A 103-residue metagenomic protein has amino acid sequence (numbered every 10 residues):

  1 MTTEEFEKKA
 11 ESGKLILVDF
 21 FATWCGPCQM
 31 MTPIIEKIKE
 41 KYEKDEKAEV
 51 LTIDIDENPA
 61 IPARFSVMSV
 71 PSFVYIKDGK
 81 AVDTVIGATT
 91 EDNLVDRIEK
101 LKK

Functional and structural regions predicted by a protein language model:
M1-L15, P59: A short beta-strand-turn-helix
K14, F21-W24, S69: Short pre-active-site segment immediately N-terminal to redox-active cysteine/selenocysteine motifs in thiol-based
L17-V18, V50, F73: Hydrophobic beta-strand anchors of alpha/beta hydrolase catalytic cores
C25-C28, F73: The canonical Cys-X-X-Cys-His
Q29-K44: Typically the conserved alpha-helix immediately C-terminal to a functionally engaged Cys/Sec in thioredoxin-like
I53-I61: Structural microenvironment flanking redox-active thiols in thiol-disulfide oxidoreductases
F65-V74: Structural micro-motif
V74-K103: Non-catalytic, surface beta->alpha helical segment in thiol-disulfide oxidoreductase systems
